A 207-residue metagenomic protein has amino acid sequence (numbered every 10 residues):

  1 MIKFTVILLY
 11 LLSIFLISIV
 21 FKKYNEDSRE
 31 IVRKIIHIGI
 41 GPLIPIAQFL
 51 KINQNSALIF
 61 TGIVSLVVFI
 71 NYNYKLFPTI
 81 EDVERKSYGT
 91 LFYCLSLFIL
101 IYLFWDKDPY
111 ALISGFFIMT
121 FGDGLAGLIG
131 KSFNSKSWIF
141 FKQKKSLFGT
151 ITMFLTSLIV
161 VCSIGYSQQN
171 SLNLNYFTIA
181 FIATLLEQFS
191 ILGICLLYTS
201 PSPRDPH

Functional and structural regions predicted by a protein language model:
M1-L9, F140-T152: Alpha-helical transmembrane segments and their cytosolic membrane-interface
I2-I118, L125, N175-T184, S200: Membrane-embedded alpha-helical bundles of polytopic integral membrane proteins
I44, A126-G130, N134, T156: Active-site-flanking alpha-helical
F77-K86, K131-F140, G193-Y198: A cytosolic-side transmembrane-helix exit/cap motif
K86-Y93, K145-T156: Membrane-interface loop-to-helix entry segments
C162-I179: Transmembrane helix-loop-helix
L185-L192: Transmembrane alpha-helix interface/packing and boundary motifs in multi-pass membrane proteins, characterized by
Y198, P203-H207: Single conserved hydrophobic/aromatic residue that forms the stacking wall/gate of nucleotide- or nucleobase-binding
